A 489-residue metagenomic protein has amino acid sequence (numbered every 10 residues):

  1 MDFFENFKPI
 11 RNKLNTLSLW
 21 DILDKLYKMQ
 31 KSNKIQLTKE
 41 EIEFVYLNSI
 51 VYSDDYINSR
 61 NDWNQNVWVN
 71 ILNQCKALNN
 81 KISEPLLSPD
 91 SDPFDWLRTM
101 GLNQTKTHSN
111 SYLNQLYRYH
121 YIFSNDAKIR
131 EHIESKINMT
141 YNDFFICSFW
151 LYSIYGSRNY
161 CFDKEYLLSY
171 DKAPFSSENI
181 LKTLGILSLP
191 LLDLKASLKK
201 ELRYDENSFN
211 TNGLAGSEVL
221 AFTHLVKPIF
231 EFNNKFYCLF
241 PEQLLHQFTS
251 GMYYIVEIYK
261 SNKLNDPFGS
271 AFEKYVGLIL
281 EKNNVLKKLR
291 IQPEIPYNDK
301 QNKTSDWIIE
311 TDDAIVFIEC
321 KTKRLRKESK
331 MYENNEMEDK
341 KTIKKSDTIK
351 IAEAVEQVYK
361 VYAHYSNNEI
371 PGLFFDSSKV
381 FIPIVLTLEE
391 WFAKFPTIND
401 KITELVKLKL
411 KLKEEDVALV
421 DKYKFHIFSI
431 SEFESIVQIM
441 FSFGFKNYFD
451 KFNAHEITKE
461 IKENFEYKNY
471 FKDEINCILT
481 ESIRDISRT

Functional and structural regions predicted by a protein language model:
M1-C75: Charged, amphipathic alpha-helical stretches
L19-W20, D24, Q74-N283, D400-T489: Interfaces and regulatory segments of ATP-dependent nucleotide/adenylate/phosphodiester-chemistry enzymes
N283-E310: A short acidic/basic microdomain associated with nuclease active sites
K303-S305, E390-N399: A short acidic (Asp/Glu
I309-E328: Active-site beta-strand-loop-beta-strand hairpin of nuclease catalytic cores that positions key catalytic residues
V316-I318, I382-L386, H426: Hydrophobic/aromatic beta-strand patches that form the interior of the parallel beta-sheet core in alpha/beta enzyme
T322-P383: Catalytic cores of nucleic-acid endonucleases
Y332-E336, T397-L405: Short secondary-structure boundary/capping segments
